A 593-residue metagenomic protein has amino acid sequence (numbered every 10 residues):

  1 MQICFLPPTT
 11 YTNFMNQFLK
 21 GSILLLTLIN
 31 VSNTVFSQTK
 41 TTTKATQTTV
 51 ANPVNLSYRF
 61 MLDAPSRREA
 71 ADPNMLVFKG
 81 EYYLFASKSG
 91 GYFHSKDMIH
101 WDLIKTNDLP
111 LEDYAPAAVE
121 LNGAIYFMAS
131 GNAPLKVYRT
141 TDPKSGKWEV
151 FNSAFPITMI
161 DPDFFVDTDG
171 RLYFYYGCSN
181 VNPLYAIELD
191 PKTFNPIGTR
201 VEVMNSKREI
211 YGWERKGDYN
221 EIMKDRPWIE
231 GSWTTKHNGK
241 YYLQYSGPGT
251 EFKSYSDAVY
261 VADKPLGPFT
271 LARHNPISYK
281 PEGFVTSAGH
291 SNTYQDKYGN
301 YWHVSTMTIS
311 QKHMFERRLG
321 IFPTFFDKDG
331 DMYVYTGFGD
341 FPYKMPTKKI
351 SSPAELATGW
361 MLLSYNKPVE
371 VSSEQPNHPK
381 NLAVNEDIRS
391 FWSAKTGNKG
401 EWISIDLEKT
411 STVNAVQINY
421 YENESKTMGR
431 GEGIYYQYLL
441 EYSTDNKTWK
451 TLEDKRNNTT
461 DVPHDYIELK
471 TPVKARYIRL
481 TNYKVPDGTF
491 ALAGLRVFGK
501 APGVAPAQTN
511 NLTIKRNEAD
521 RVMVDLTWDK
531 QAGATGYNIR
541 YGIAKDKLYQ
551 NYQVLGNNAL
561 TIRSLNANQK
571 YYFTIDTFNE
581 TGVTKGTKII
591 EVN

Functional and structural regions predicted by a protein language model:
T39-K224, K236-G283, Y298, T306-S351: Beta-rich carbohydrate-recognition and catalytic domains
Y185-I197, S351-N385: Predominantly extracellular/luminal regions of secreted and cell-surface proteins, especially disulfide-bonded
D387-E453, P463-N510, E518-A519, D529 (+3 more regions): Aromatic, loop-rich ligand-recognition surfaces of beta-strand-rich domains
Y435, Q531-L548: Solvent-exposed loop/turn segments flanking beta-strands in beta-repeat/beta-sandwich domains
R456-T459, N551-N557: Short beta-strand segments within Ig-like beta-sandwich modules, predominantly Fibronectin type-III
V522-A534: Conserved aromatic anchor
I562-V583: Beta-strand-rich modules
N579-N593: Extracellular fibronectin type III
